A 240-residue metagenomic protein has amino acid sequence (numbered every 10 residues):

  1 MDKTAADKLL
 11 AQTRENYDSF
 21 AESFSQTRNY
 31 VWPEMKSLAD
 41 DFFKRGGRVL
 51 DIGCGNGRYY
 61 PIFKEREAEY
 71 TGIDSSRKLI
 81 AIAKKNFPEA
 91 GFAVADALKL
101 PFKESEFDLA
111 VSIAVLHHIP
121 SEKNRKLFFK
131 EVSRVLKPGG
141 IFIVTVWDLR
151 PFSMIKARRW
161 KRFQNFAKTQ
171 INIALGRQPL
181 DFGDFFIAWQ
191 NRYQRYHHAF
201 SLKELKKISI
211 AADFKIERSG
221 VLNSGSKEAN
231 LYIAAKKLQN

Functional and structural regions predicted by a protein language model:
M1-L50, N56-K99, K123, L127 (+1 more regions): Class I (Rossmann-like) S-adenosyl-L-methionine-dependent methyltransferase catalytic domain, capturing the SAM-binding
F102: Carboxylate-rich, divalent-cation-coordinating active-site regions
V111: A conserved beta-strand element that flanks and buttresses the S-adenosyl-L-methionine
A114-H118: Short catalytic micro-motifs in class I SAM-dependent methyltransferases
K126-P138: A short glycine-rich, Lys/Arg-flanked "PGG" loop and its adjoining helix->strand segment in the class I
